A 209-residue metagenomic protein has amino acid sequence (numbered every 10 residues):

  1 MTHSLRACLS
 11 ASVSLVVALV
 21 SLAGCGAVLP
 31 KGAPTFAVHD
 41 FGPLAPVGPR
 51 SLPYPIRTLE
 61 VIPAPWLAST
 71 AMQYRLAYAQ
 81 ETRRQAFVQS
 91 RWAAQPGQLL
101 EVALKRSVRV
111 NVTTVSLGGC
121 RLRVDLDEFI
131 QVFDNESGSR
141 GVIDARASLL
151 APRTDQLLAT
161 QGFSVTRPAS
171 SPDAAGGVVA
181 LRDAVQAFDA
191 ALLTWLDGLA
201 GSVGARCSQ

Functional and structural regions predicted by a protein language model:
M1-C25: Sec-dependent bacterial lipoprotein signal peptides
C25-A93, G201-Q209: A structural "domain/chain start" motif
A27-L44, V102, R106-T154, S171: Surface-exposed short loop/turn segments
L52-R57, T70-M72, G118-D125, S139-A145 (+1 more regions): Envelope-exposed proteins and targeting segments
V61, D125-I130, S164-T166: Generic short beta-strand segments
E81-R91, R153-T194: Short secondary-structure boundary motifs at beta->alpha junctions and helix caps
Q95-P96, L100: Short beta-strand to alpha-helix junction loop
A103-N111, A191-S202: Structured segments of extracytoplasmic/periplasmic soluble domains in secreted or envelope-associated proteins
